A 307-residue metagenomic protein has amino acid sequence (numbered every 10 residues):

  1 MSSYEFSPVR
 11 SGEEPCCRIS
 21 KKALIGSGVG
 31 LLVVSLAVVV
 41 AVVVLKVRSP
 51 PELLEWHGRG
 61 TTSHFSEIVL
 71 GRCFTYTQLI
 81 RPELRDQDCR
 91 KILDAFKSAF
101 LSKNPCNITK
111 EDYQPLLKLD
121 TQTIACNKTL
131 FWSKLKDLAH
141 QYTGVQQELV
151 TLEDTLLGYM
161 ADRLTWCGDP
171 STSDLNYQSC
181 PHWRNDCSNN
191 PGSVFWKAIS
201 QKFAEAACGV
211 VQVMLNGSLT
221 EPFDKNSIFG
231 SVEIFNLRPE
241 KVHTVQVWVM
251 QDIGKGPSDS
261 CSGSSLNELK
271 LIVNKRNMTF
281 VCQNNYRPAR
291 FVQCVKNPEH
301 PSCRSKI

Functional and structural regions predicted by a protein language model:
M1-I19, S218-S231: Intrinsically disordered cytoplasmic terminal tails of membrane proteins
Y4-E5, K46, N277, P298: Short, flexible coil/linker elements and helix-boundary hinge sites characteristic of intrinsically disordered
S7, S49-P50, C180: Intrinsic-disorder/low-complexity coil detector
S11, I25-V29, R59, L70: Feature targets compositionally biased, intrinsically disordered low-complexity regions with long contiguous runs
K22-E52: Alpha-helical transmembrane segments in eukaryotic/viral proteins
L53-K306: Catalytic toxin/effector domains delivered as secreted proteins or via bacterial secretion systems
